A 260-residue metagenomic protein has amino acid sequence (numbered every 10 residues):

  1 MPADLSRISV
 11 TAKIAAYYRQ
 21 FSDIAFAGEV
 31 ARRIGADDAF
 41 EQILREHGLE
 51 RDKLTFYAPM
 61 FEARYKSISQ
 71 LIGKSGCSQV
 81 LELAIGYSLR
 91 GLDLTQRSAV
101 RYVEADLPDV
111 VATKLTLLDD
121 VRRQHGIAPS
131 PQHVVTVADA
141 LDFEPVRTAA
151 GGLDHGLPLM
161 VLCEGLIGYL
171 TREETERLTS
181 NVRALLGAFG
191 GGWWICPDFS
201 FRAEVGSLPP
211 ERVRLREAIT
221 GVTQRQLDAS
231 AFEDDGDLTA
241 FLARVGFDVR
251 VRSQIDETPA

Functional and structural regions predicted by a protein language model:
M1-L81, I85-T136, F143-E144, G151: Rossmann-like AdoMet
L94-A99, L153-H155, A184-F189: Short, conserved loop/helix-junction motifs that constitute active-site signature segments in enzyme catalytic cores
P145-V146, Y169-A184: A short, conserved alpha-helix within the catalytic core of class I
V146-M160: A short acidic, Gly/Pro-enriched loop at the edge of an enzyme's catalytic core that lines a small-molecule cofactor
L157-E174: A short SAM/SAH-binding and catalytic strip from SAM-dependent methyltransferases
M160, A184-R202: Conserved beta-strand signature within the Rossmann-like core of class I S-adenosyl-L-methionine
L208-S230: Conserved Class I S-adenosyl-L-methionine
D228-R252: Short alpha-helix
